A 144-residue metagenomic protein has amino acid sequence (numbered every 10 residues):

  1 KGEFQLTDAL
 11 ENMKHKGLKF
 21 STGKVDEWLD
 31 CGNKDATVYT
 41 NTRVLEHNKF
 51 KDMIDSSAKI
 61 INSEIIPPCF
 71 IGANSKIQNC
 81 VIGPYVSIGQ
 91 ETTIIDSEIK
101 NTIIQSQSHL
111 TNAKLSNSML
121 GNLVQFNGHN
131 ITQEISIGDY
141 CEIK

Functional and structural regions predicted by a protein language model:
K1-V44: Catalytic-core segments of class I nucleotidyltransferases/pyrophosphorylases that form NMP-activated intermediates
T42, E46-I54: Flexible internal linker/loop segments at domain or repeat junctions
M53-K144: Structural signal for interior beta-strand "rungs" in well-ordered beta-sheet cores of soluble enzyme domains
